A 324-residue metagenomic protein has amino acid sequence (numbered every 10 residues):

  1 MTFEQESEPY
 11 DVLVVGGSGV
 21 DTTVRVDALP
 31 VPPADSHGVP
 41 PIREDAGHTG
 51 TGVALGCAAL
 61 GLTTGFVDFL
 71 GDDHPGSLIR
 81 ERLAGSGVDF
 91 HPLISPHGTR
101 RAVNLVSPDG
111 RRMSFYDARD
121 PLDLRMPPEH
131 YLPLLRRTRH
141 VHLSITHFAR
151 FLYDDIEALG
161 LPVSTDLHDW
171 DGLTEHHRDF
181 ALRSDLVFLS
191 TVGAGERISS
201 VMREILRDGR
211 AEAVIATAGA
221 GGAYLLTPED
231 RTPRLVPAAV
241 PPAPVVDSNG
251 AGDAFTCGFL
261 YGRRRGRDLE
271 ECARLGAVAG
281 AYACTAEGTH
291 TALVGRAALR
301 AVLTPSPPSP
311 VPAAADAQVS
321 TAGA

Functional and structural regions predicted by a protein language model:
M1-V12, G38, M202-A324: Conserved phosphate-binding/catalytic region of the ribokinase-like
M1-V67, D316-A324: Glycine-rich phosphate/adenosyl-contacting loop at the front of the ribokinase-like
S7, L134-R136, A181: A short, aliphatic-rich alpha-helical micro-motif
G19, P40-E44, A118-P121, L167-G172 (+2 more regions): Short, acidic/turn-prone active-site loops that include or flank metal/cofactor- and phosphate-binding residues
F69, N104-L143, H147: Conserved phosphate-binding/catalytic loop of the ribokinase/pfkB sugar-kinase fold
R82-H97: A glycine-rich helix N-cap at a beta->alpha junction
H140-E204, G221-G222, P228: Conserved beta-alpha-beta core of the PfkB/ribokinase-like small-molecule kinase fold
